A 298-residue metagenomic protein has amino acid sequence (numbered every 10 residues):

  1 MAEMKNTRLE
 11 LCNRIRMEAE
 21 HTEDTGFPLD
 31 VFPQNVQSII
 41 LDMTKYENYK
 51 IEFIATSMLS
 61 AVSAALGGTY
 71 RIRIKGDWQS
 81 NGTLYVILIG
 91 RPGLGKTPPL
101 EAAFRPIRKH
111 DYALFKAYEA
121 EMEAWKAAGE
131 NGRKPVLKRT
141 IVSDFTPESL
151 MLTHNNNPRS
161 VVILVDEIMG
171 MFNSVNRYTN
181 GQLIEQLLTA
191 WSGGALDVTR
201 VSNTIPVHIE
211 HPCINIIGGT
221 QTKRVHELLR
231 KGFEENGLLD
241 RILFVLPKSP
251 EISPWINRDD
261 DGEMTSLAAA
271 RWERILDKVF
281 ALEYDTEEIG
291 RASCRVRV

Functional and structural regions predicted by a protein language model:
M1-R295: Phosphate-handling catalytic cores of nucleic-acid transaction enzymes
